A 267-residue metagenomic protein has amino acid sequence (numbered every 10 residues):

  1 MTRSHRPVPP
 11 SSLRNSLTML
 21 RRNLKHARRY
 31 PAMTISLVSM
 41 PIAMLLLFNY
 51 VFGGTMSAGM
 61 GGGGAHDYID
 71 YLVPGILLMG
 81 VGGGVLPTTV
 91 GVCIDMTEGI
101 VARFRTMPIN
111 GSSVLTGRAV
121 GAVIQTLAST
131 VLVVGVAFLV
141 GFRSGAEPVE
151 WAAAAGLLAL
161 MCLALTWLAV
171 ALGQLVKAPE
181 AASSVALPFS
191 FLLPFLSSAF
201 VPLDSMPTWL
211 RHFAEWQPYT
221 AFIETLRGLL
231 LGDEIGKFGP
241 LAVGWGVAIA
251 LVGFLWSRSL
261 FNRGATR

Functional and structural regions predicted by a protein language model:
T2-L20, L165, W209-T220: Short, membrane-interfacial amphipathic segments enriched in basic
R21-M40, P240, T266-R267: Membrane-interface helix starts
A43-F48, D67-V140, L160, L165 (+3 more regions): Hydrophobic alpha-helical transmembrane segments of multi-pass membrane transport proteins
F48-S57, G83, A137-G145, V149 (+3 more regions): Short helix-capping/hinge motifs at transmembrane helix termini and TM-loop junctions
N49-G54, I94, R103, M107 (+7 more regions): Transmembrane helix-loop junction
G111-F191, E234-R258: Alpha-helical transmembrane segments and their short interhelical loops
P194-V252: Membrane-interfacial helix-loop-helix junctions in multi-pass membrane proteins
S259-R267: Short cytosolic juxtamembrane segments of multi-pass membrane proteins
